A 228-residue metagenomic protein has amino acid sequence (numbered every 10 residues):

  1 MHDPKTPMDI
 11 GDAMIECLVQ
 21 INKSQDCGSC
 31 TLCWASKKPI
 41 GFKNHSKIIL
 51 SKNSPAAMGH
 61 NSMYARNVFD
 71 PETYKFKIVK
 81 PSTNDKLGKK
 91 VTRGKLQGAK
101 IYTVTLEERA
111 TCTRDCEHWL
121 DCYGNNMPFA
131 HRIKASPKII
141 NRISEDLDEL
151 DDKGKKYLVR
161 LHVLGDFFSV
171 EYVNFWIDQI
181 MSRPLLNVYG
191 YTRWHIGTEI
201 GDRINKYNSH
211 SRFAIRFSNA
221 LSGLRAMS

Functional and structural regions predicted by a protein language model:
M1-S228: Class I S-adenosyl-L-methionine
